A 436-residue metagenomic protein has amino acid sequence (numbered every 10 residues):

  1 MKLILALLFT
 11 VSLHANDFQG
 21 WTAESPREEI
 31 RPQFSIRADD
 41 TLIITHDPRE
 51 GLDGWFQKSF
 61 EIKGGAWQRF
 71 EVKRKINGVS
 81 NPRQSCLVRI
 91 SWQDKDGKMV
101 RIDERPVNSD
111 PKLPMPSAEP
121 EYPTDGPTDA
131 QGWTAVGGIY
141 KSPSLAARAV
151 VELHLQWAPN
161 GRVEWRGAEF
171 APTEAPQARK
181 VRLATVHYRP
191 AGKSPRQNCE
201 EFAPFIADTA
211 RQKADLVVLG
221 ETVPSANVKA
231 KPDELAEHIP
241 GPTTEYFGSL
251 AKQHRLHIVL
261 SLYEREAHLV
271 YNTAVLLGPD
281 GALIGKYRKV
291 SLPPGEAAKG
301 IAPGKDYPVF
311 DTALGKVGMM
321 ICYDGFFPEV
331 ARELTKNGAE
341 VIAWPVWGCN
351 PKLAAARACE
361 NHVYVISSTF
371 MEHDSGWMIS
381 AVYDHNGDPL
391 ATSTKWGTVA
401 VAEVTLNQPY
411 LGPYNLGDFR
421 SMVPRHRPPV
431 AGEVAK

Functional and structural regions predicted by a protein language model:
K2-S12: Sec-dependent N-terminal signal peptides
V11-R182: Extracellular and organelle-lumenal recognition/adhesion modules and their flexible linkers in secreted
R101-D103, G285, A391: A structural microfeature
Q131, V309, F370-K436: C-terminal beta-strand edge segments of enzyme domains
A178-G192, R196: Short beta-strand segments enriched in small/hydrophobic residues
R196, E200, F205-P279, G348-V363: Cys-nucleophile CN-hydrolase/nitrilase-fold catalytic domain and related Cys-dependent amidase chemistry that acts on
E237-V259, G325-E403: CN hydrolase (nitrilase-like) catalytic-core segments centered on the catalytic cysteine and neighboring Lys/Glu
R265-N337, T394, P413-R420, P424: Active-site catalytic loop in hydrolytic enzyme cores
